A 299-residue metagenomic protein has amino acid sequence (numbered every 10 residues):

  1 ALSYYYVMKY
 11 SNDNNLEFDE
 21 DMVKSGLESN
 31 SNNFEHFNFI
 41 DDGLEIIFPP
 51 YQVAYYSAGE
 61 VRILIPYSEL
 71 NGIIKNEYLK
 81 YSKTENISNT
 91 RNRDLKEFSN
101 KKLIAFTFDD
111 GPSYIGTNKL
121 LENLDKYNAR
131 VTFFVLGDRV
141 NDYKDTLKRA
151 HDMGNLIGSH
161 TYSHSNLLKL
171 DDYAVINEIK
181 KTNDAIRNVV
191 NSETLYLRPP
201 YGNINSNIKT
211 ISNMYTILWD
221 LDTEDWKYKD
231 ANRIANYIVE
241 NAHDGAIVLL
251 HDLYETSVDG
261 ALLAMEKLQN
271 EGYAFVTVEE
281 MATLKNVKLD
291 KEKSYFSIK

Functional and structural regions predicted by a protein language model:
A1-I104, Y127: Compositionally biased intrinsically disordered regions enriched in Thr/Gly
D13-E17, D109, I217, G245: Substrate-binding/catalytic groove segments of enzymes that remodel or degrade extracellular structural polymers
M22-S25, D110-G111, F134, E224-Y228: Short, flexible loop segments at the rims of nucleotide/cofactor-binding pockets, characterized by
L44, V131, A246: Residue-level detector of short, conserved catalytic/binding motifs and their immediate flanks
P49, G111, L136, Y162 (+2 more regions): Short strand-loop junctions, especially beta-strand C-caps/beta-turns that link beta-sheets to coils or alpha-helices
L79-R91, K285-K299: A short, highly charged, low-complexity intrinsically disordered segment
N86-L170, A174-K181, A185-N188, E193 (+3 more regions): Active-site beta->alpha N-cap acidic-glycine motif
N141-D142, D152, S165-S297: Catalytic domains of cell-wall/extracellular-matrix polysaccharide-remodeling enzymes, centered on de-N-acetylation
